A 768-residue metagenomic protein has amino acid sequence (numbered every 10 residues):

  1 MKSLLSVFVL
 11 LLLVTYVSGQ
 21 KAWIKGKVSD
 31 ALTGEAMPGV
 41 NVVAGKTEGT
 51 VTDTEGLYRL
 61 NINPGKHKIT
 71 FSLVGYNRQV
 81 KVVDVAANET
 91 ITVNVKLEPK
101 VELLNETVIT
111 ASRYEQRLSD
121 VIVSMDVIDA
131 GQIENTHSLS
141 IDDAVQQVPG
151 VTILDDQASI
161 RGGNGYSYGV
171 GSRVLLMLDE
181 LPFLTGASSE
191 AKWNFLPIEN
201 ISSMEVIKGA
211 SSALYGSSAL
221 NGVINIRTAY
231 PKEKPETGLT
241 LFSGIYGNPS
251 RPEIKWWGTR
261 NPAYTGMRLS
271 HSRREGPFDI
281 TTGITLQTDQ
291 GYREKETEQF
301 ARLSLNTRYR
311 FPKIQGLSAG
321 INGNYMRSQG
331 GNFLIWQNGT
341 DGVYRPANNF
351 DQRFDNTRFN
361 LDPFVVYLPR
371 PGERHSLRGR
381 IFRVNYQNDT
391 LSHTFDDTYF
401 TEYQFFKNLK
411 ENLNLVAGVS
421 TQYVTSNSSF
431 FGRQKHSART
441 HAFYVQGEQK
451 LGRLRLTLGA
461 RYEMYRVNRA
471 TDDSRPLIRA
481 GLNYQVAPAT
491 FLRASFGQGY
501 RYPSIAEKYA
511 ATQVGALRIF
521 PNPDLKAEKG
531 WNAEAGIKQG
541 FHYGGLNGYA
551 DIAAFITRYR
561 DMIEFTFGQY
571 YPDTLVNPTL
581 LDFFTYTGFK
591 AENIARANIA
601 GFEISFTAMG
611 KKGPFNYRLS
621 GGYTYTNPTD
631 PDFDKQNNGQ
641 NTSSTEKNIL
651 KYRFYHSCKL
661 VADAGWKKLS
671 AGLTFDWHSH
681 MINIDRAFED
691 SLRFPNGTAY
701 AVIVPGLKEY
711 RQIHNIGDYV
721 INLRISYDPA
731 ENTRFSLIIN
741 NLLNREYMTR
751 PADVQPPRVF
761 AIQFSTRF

Functional and structural regions predicted by a protein language model:
K27-T33, V40-V43, S72-Y76, A86 (+1 more regions): Short, acidic, small-residue-rich periplasmic hinge/interaction motif at the N-terminus of Gram-negative outer-membrane
R59-N61, L181-A210: Short acidic/polar hinge/loop motifs at secondary-structure boundaries that mediate gating or recognition
I91-K96, I141-A144, S159-R161, V174-D179 (+5 more regions): N-terminal periplasmic accessory domains that precede and gate Gram-negative outer-membrane beta-barrel machines
M125, D142-L181, T185: Extracytoplasmic beta-strand/coil segments of soluble accessory domains associated with Gram-negative outer-membrane
T240, F555-R558, N577, F583-A687: Gram-negative outer-membrane beta-barrel transporters
L241, S376-Y386, R493, K526-G588 (+2 more regions): Membrane-embedded beta-barrel scaffold of Gram-negative outer-membrane proteins
D289-S304, R308-H375, I381-F400, E746: Flexible loop and strand-edge segments within Gram-negative outer membrane beta-barrel domains
V365, K410-V416, S429-R558, D663 (+1 more regions): Structural signature of Gram-negative outer-membrane beta-barrels, strongest in the C-terminal barrel of TonB-dependent
